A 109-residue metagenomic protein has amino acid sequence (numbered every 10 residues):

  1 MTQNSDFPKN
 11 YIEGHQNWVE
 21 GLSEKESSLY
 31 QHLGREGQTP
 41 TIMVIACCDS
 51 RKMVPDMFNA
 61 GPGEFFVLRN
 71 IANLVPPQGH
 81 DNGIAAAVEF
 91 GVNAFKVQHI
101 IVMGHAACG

Functional and structural regions predicted by a protein language model:
T2-N82: Short, conserved "active-site rim" segments that organize catalytic pockets and cofactor/ligand binding
F65, V97-Q98: Short glycine-/polar-rich loops that comprise or flank the Walker A/P-loop and associated switch/sensor motifs
G79-F95: Thiamine diphosphate
I100-G109: Active-site microenvironments of hydrolase-like enzyme catalytic domains
